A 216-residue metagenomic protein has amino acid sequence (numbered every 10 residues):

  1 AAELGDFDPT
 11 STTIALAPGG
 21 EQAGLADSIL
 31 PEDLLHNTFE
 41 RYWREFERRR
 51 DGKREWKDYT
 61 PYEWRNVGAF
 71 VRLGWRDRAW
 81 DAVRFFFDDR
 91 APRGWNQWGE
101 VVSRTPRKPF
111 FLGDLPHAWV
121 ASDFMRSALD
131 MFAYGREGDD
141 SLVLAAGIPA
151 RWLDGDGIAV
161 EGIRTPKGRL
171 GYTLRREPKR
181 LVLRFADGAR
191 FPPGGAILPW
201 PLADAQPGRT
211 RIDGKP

Functional and structural regions predicted by a protein language model:
A1-R136: Active-site core of glycosidic bond-cleaving carbohydrate-active enzymes
D77-P216: Non-catalytic C-terminal accessory modules of carbohydrate-active enzymes
